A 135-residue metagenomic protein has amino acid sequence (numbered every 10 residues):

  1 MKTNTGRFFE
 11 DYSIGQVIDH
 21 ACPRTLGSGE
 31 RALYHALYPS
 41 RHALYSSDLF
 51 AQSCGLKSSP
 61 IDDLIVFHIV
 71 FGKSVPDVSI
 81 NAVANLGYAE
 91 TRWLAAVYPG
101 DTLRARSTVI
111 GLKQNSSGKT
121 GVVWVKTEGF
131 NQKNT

Functional and structural regions predicted by a protein language model:
M1-I14, W93-T135: HotDog/MaoC-like acyl-thioester-processing domains
M1-Y88: Hot-dog-fold acyl-thioester-processing enzymes
